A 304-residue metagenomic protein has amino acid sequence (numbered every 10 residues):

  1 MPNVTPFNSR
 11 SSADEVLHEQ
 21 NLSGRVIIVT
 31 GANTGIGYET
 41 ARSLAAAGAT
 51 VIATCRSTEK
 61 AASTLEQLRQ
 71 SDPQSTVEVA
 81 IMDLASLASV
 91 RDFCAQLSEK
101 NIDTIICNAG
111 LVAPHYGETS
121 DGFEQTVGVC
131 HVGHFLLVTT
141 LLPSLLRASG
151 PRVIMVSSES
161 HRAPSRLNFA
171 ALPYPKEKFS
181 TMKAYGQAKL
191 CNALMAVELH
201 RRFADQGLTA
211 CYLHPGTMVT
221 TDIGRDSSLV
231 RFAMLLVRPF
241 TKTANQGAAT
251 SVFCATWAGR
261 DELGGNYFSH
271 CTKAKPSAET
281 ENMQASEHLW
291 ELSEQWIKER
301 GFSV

Functional and structural regions predicted by a protein language model:
M1-I28, A95-S98, R166, Q284-V304: Non-catalytic terminal and boundary segments that flank Rossmann-like NAD(P)-dependent oxidoreductase
F7, A188, M234-A274, E281-E287 (+1 more regions): C-terminal helical subdomain
H18, G110-S120, E124-V127, L146-G207 (+1 more regions): Catalytic loop of short-chain dehydrogenase/reductase
V26, N33-T34: Conserved glycine-rich cofactor-binding loop
G37-Y38: N-terminal Rossmann-fold NAD(P) dinucleotide-binding loop
A47-S63: Conserved glycine-rich Rossmann-like NAD(P)H-binding loop of the short-chain dehydrogenase/reductase
T58, V79-A95: The beta1-alpha1 cofactor-binding region of Rossmann-like NAD(H)/NADP(H)-dependent oxidoreductases
